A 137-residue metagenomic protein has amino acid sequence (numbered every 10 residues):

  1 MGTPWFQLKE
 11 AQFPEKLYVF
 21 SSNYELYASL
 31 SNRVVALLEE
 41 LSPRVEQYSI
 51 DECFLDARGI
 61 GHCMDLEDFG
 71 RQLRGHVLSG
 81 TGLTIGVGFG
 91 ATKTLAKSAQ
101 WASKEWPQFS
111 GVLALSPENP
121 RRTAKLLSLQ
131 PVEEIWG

Functional and structural regions predicted by a protein language model:
M1-G137: Gly/Gly-Pro- and Ser/Thr-rich, intrinsically disordered tail segments characteristic of DNA damage-repair and tolerance
